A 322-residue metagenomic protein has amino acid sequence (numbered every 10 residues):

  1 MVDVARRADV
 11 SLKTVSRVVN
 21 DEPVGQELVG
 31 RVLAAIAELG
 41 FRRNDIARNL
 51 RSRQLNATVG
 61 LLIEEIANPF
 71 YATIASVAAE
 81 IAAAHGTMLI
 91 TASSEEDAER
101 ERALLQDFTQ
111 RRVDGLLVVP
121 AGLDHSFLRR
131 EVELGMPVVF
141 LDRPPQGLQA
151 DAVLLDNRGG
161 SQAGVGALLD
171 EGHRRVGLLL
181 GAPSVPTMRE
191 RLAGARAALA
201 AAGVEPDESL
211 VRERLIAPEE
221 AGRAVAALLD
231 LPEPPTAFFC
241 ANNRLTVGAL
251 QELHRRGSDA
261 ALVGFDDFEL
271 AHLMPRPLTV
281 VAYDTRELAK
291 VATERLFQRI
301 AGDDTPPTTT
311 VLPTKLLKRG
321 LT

Functional and structural regions predicted by a protein language model:
M1-L55: N-terminal helix-turn-helix DNA-binding module of bacterial transcription factors
L12-S16, R51-A67, A167, R175-A182: Short beta-strand segments enriched in small/hydrophobic residues
A37-F70, I74-S76, A84-H85, D107-Q110: N-terminal helix-turn-helix/winged-helix DNA-binding helices and compositionally similar short basic alpha-helical
E38, E80-H85, E133-F140, P144-T322: Bacterial carbohydrate/catabolite-sensing allosteric modules
A47, R102-L105, L128, V165 (+1 more regions): Short hydrophobic/charged patches on amphipathic alpha-helices used for structural packing and interfaces
E80-L128, R143: Central regulatory/effector-binding core of bacterial HTH transcription factors
